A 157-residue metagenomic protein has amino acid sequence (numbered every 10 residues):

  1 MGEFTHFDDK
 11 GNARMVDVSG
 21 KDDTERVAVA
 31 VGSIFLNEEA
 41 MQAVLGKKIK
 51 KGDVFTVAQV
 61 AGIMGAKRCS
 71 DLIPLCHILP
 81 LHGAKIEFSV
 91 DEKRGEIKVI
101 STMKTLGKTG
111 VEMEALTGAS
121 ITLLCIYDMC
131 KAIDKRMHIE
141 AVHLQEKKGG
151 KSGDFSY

Functional and structural regions predicted by a protein language model:
M1-F55, V60-H77, G83-Y157: C-terminal binding/interaction regions
